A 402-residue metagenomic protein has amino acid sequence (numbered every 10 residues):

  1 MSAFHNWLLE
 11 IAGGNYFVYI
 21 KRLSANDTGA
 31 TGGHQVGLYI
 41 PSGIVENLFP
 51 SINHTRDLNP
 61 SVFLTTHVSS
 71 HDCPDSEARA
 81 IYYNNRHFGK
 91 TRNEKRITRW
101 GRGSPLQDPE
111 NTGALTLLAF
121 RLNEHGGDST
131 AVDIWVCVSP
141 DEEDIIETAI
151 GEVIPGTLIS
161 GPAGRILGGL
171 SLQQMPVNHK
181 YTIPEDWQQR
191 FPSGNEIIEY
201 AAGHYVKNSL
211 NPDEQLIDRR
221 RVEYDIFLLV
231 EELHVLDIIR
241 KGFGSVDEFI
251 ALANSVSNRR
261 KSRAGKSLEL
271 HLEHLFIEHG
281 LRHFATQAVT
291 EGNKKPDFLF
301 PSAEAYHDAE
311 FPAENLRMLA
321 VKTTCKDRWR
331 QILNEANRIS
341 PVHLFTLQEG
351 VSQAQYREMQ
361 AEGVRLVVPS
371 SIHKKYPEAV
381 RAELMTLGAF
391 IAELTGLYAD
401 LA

Functional and structural regions predicted by a protein language model:
M1-L115, F120-E124: Long, contiguous, compositionally biased segments that the model treats as domain-scale units
H5-T31, Y181-L210, F276, L281: An N-terminal domain-start capping segment
Y16, S24-V36, S245-K294: Acidic-basic catalytic patches of nuclease active cores, encompassing PD-(D/E)XK and other metal-cofactor nuclease
S76-R92, P109-S160, G164, Y356-A402: Charged, structured surface patches that assemble and position nucleic-acid processing machinery
G103-L106, N258-K266, M318-T323: Short, charged/polar micro-motifs that form catalytic or ligand-binding hotspots
E124-T130, G151-N195: Conserved phosphate-interacting/catalytic interface
N178-K266, L270-H271: Interdomain/boundary linker segments immediately adjacent to catalytic/signaling cores
E273, I277, H283-A402: Catalytic core segments in nucleotide and nucleic-acid processing enzymes
